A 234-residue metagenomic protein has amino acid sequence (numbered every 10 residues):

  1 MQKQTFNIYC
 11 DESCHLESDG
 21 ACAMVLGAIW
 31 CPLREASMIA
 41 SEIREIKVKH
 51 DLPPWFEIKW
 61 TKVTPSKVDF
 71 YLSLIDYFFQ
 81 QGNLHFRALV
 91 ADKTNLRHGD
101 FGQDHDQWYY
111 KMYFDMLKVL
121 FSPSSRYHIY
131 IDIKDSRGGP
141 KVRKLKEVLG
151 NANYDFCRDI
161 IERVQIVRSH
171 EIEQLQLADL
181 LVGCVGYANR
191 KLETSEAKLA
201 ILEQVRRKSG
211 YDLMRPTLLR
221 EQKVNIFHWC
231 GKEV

Functional and structural regions predicted by a protein language model:
M1-V234: Phosphate-ester processing/binding pockets and catalytic centers
